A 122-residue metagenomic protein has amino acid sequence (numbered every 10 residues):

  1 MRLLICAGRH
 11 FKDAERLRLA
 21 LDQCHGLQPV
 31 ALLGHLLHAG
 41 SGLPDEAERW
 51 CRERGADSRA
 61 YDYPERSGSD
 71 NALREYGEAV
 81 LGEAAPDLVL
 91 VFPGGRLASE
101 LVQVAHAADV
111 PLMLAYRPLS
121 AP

Functional and structural regions predicted by a protein language model:
M1-R2: Residues that mark the start of a beta-strand
R9: Residue-level signal for short, function-critical loop segments
K12-P122: Acidic/glycine-enriched connector segments
